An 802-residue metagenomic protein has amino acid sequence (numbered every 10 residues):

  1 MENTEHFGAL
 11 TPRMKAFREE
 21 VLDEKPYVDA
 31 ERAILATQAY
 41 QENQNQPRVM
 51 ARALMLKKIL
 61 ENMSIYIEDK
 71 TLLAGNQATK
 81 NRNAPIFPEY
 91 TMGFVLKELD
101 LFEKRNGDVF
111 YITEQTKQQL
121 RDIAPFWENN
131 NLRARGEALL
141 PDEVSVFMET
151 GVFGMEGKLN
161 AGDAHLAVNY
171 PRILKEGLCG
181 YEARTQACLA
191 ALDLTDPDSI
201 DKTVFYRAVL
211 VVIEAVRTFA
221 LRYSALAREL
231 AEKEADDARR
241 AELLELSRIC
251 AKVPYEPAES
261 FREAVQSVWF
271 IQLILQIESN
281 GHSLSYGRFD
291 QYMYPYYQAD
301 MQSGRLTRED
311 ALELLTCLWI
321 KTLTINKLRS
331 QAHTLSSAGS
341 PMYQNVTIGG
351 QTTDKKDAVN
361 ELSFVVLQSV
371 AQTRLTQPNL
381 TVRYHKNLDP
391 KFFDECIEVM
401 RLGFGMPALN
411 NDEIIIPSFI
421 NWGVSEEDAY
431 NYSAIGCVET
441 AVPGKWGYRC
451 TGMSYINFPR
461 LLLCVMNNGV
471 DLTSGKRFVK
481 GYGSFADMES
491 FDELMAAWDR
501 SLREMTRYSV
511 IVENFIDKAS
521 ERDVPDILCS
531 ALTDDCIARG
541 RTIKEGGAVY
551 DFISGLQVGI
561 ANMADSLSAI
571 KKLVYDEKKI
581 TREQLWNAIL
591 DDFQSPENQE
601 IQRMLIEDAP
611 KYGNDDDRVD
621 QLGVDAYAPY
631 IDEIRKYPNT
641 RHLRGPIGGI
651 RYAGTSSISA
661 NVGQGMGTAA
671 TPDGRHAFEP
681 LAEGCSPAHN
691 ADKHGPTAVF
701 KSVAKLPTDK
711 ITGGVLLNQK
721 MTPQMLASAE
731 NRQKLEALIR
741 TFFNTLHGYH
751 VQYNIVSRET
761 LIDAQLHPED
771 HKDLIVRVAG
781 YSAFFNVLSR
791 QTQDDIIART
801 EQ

Functional and structural regions predicted by a protein language model:
E2-Y206, E242-E245, I249, V253-Q802: Conserved catalytic cores of very large enzyme subunits
R207-T218: Extended non-globular scaffold/tether segments
R228-E229, Y297: Extended, structured, electrostatic nucleic-acid-contact surfaces
L230-R240: A conserved hydrophobic secondary-structure block that centers on an alpha-helix together with its immediately flanking
